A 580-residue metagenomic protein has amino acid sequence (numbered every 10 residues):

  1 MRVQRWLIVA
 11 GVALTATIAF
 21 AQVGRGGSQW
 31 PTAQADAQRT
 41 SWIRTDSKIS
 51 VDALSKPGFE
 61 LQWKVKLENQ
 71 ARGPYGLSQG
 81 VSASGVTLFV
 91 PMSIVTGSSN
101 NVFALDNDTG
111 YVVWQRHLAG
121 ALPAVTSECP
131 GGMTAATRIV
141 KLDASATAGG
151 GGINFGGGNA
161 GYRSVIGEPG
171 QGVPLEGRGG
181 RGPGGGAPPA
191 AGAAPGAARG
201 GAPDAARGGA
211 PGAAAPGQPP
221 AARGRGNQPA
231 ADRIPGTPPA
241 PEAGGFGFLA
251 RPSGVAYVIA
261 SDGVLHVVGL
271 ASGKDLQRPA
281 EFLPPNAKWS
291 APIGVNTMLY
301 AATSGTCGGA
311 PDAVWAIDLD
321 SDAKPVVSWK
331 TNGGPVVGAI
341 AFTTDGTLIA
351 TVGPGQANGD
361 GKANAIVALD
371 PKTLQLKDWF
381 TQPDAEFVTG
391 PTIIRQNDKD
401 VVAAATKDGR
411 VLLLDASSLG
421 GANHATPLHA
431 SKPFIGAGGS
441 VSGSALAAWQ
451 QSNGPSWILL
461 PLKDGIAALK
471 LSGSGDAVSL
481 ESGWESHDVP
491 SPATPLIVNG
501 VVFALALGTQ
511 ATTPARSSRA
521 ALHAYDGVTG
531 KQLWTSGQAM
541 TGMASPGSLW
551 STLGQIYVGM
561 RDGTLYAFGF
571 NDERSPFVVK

Functional and structural regions predicted by a protein language model:
M1-R5: Positively charged n-region of N-terminal signal peptides that target proteins for export
W6-I8, G273: N-terminal export leaders
I8-A19: Bacterial N-terminal signal peptides
Q22-K580: Noncatalytic, solvent-exposed loop/strand surfaces of beta-propeller-type extracellular/periplasmic domains
